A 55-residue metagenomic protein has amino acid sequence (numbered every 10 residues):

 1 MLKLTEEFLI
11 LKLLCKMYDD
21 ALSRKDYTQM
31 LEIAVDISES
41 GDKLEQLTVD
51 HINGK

Functional and structural regions predicted by a protein language model:
K3-K55: Short, charge-rich amphipathic interface segments used for partner binding and complex assembly
